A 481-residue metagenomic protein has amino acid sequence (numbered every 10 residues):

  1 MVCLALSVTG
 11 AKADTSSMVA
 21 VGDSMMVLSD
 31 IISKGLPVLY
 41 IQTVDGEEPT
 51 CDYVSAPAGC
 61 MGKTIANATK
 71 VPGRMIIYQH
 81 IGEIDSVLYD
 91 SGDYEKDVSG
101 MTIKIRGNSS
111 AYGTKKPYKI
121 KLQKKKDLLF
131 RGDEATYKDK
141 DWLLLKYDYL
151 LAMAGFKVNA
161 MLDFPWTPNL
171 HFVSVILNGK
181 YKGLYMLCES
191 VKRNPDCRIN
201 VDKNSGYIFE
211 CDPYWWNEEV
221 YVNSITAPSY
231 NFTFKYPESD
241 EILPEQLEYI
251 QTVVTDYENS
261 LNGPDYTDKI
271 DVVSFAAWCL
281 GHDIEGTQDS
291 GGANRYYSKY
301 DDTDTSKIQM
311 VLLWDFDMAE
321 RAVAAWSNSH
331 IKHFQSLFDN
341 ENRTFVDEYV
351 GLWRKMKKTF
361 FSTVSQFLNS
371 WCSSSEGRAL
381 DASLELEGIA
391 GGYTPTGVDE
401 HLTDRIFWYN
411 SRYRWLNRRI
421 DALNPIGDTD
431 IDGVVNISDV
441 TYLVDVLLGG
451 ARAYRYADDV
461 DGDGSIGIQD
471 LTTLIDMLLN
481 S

Functional and structural regions predicted by a protein language model:
M1-S7: Bacterial N-terminal signal peptides
V8-V98, G377-P425: Regulatory N- and C-terminal appendages and interdomain linkers associated with kinase/kinase-like NTP transferase
L36-P37, E47-P49, G113, T233-P425: Middle-to-C-terminal accessory/interaction subdomains
G73-K146: Conserved oxyanion/phosphate-binding beta-strand-loop segments in alpha/beta enzyme cores
P117-L122, D141-K146, K157, S174-I176 (+9 more regions): Structural recognition of the beta-strand scaffold that forms the well-ordered cores of secreted hydrolase catalytic
K121-D127, A135-Y149, D163-P168, K180-L280 (+3 more regions): Internal "kinase-insert"/substrate-recognition segments embedded within catalytic cores of ATP-dependent enzymes
L162-S174, T287: Short, well-structured beta-strand/strand-turn elements
D421-S481: Cellulosome-associated attachment modules in secreted, modular CAZymes
